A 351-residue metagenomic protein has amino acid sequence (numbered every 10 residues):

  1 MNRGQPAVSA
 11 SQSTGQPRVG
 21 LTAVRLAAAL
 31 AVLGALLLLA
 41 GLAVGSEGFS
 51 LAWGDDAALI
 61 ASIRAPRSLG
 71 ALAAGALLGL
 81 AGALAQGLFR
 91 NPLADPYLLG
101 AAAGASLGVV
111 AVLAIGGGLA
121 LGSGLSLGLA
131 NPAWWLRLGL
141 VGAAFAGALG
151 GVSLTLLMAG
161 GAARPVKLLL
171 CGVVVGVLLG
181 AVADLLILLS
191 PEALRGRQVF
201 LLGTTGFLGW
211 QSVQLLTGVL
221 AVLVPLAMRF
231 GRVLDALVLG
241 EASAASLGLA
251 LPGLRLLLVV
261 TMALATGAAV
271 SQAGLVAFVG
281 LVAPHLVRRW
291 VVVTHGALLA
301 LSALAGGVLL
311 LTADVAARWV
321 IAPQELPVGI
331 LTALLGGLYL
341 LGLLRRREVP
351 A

Functional and structural regions predicted by a protein language model:
N2-A351: Alpha-helical transmembrane segments in inner-membrane proteins
